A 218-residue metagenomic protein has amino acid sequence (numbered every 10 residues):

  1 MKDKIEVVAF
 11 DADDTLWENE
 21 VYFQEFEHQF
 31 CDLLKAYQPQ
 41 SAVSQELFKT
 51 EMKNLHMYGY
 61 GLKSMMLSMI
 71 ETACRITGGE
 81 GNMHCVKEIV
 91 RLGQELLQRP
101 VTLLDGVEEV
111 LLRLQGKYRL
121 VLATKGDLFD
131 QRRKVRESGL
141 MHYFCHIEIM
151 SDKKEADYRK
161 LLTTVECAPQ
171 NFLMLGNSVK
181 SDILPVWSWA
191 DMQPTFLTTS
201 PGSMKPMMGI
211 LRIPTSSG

Functional and structural regions predicted by a protein language model:
M1-E46: Active-site neighborhood of HAD-like aspartate-dependent phosphohydrolases
M1-I5, E108, L112, L128 (+1 more regions): Asp-based, Mg2+/Mn2+-dependent phosphohydrolase catalytic module
F23-C31, M66, I70, L128: An amphipathic alpha-helix signature
Y37-Q40, G78-E80, G139-H142, E166: Short helix-capping segments at alpha-helix termini
K49-E95: A metal-dependent, Asp-based hydrolase signature
H84-L92, L96-T102, V107-S138, I147-D152: Substrate-recognition element of Asp-dependent hydrolases with the DxDx(T/V) motif
